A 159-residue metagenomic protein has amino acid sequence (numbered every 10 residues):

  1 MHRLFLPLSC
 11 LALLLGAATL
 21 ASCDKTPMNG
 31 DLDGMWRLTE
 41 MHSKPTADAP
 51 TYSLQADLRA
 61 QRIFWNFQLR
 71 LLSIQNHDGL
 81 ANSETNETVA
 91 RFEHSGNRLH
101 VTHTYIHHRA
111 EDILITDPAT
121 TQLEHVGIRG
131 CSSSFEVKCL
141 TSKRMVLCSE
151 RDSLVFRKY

Functional and structural regions predicted by a protein language model:
M1-C10: Bacterial N-terminal signal peptides that target proteins for export
L11-L15: Core hydrophobic alpha-helical transmembrane segments of single-pass membrane proteins
A18-S22: C-terminal motif of bacterial Sec signal peptides marking the signal peptidase cleavage site
C23-R37: N-terminal helix-cap/turn-to-beta initiation motif at the start of protein domains
L38-A49, W65-L140: Contiguous, well-ordered beta-strand patches that form the walls/edges of small beta-barrel/beta-sandwich domains
A49-D57: Surface-exposed strand-loop-strand hairpins of Gram-negative outer-membrane beta-barrel proteins
R59-A60, T85: A short beta-loop-beta micro-motif enriched in histidine and acidic residues
R91-G96, L140-Y159: Edge beta-strand at a domain terminus
